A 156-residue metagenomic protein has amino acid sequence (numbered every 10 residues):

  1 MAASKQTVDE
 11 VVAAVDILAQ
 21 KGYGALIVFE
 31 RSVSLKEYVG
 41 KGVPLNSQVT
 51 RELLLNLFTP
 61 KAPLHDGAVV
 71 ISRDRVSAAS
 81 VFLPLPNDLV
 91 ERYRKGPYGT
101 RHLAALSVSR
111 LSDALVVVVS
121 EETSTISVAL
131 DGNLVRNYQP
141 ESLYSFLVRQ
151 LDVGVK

Functional and structural regions predicted by a protein language model:
M1-K156: Divalent-cation
